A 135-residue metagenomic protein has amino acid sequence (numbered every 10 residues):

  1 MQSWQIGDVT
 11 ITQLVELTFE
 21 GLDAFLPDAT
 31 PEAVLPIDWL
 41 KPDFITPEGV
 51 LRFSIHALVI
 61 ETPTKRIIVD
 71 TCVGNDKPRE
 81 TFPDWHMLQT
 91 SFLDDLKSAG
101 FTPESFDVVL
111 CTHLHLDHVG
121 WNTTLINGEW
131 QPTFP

Functional and structural regions predicted by a protein language model:
M1-K97, S105-V108: Metallo-beta-lactamase
D76-P78, D117-G120: Short catalytic/ligand-binding loop motif for oxyanion handling, primarily in non-cytosolic enzymes, centered on
F106-D117: Metallo-beta-lactamase
T123: Catalytic Zn2+-binding segment of zinc metalloproteases
G128-P135: Short, conserved loop/helix-junction motifs that constitute active-site signature segments in enzyme catalytic cores
